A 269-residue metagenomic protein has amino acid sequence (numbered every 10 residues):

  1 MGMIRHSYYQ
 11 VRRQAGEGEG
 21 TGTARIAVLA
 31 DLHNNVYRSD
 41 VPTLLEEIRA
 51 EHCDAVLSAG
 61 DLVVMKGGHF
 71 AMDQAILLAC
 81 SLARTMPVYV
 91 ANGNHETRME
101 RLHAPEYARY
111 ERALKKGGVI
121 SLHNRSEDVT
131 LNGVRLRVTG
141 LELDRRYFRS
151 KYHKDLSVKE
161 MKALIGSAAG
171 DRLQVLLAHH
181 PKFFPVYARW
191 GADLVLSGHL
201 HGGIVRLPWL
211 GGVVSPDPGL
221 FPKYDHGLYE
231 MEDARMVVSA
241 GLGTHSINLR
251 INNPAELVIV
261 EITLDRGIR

Functional and structural regions predicted by a protein language model:
M1-T21: N-terminal membrane-anchoring alpha-helices
Q10-R12, D128-T130, L228-E230, I259-T263: Short, well-ordered beta-strand micro-motif
G20-I120: Membrane-embedded segments
T23-H33, R135-R145, V175-A178, R235-A240: Active-site-proximal beta-strand elements of phosphoester/diester hydrolases
L29-A30, A55-D61, P87-N94, L122-R125 (+3 more regions): Active-site neighborhood of phospho(di)ester-bond hydrolases with catalytic His/Asp-centered motifs
N34, L62-M65, N94-R98, E127-V129 (+4 more regions): Solvent-exposed loop/turn segments at secondary-structure junctions within structured extracellular/periplasmic domains
R101-A108, R112-G118, L131-Q174, F184-P185 (+1 more regions): Binuclear metal-dependent hydrolase catalytic cores centered on His/Asp/Glu-rich metal-binding motifs
K116, H180-V258, R266: Conserved beta-sheet core of the metallophosphoesterase superfamily
